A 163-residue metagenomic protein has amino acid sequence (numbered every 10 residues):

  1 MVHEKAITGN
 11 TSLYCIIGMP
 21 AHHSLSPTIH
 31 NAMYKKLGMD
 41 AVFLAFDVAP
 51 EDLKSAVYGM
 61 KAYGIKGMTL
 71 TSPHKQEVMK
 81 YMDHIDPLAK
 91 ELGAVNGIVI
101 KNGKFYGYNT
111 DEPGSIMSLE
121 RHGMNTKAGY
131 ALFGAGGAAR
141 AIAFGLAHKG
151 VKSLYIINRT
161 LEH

Functional and structural regions predicted by a protein language model:
V2-H122: Phosphate/diphosphate ligand-binding glycine-rich loop within oxidoreductases
G18, G107-N109, L119, G123-V151 (+1 more regions): Glycine-rich adenosine-cofactor-binding loop
V48, R159-T160: Short beta->alpha hinge that forms the Motif I/post-I loop of the SAM-binding pocket
H163: Conserved short alpha-helix immediately C-terminal to the canonical SAM/SAH-binding motif I of Rossmann-like
